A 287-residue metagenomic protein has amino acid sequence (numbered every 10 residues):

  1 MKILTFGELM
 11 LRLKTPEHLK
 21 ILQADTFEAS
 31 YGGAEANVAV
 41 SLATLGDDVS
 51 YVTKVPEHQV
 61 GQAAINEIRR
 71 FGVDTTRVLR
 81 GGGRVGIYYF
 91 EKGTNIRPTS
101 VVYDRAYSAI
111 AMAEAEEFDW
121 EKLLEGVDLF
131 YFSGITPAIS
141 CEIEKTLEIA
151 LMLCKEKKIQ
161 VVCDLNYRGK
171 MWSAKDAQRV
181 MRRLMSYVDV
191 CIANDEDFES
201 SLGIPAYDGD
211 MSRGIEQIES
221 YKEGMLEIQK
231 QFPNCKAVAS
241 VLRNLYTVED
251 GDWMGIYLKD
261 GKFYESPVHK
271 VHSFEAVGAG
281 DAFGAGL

Functional and structural regions predicted by a protein language model:
M1-V73, T94-I96, A113-E116, E265-A276: Glycine-rich phosphate/adenosyl-contacting loop at the front of the ribokinase-like
L9, I135, L165: Active-site metal-binding loops of divalent metal-dependent hydrolases
L42, N194, G280: Short, conserved phosphate/pyrophosphate- and ester-handling motifs at nucleotide-, phospho-/glycolipid
D48-G134, C154: Conserved N-terminal subdomain of the carbohydrate kinase-like
K145-K158, R179-Y187: Catalytic-core regions built around general acid/base machinery
L153-Q160, F232-K236: A short helix->loop->beta-strand "cap" motif at the edges of active sites that frequently abuts
M171-D260: Conserved phosphate/ATP/ADP-binding segment of small-molecule kinases
